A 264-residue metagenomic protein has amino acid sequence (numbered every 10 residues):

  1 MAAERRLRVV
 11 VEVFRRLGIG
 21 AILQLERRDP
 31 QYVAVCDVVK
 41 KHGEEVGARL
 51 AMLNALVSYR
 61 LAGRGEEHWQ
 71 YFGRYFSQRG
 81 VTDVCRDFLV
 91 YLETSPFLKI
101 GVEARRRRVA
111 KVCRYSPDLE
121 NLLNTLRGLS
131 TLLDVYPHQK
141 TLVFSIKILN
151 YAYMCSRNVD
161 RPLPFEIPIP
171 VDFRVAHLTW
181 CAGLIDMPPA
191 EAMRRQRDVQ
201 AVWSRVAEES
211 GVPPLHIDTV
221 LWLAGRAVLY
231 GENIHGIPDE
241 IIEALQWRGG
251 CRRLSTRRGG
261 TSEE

Functional and structural regions predicted by a protein language model:
M1-E264: HhH-family (HhH-GPD) DNA N-glycosylase catalytic core used in base-excision repair
